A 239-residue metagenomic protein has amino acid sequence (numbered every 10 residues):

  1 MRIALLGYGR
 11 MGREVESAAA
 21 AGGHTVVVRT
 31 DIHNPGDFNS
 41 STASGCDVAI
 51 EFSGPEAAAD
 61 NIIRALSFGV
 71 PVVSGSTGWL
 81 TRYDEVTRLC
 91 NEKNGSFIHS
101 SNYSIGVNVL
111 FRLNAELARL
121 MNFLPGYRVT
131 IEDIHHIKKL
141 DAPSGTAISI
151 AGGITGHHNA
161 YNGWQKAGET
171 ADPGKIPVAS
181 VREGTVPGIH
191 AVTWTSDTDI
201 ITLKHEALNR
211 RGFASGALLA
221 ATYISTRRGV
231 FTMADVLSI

Functional and structural regions predicted by a protein language model:
R2, R10-A43, P125-I239: C-terminal substrate-binding/catalytic lobe of Rossmann-fold NAD(P)-dependent oxidoreductases
I32-P35, T77-L80, Y103: Short, acidic/turn-prone active-site loops that include or flank metal/cofactor- and phosphate-binding residues
S41-T42, V48, F52, E56-G75 (+1 more regions): Rossmann-fold NAD(P) dinucleotide-binding segment
P71, V86-S104, M121-I131: Rossmann-fold dehydrogenase core element
S76-F97, N108, L113-E116: Rossmann-fold NAD(P)-binding glycine/threonine-rich loop
V109-M121, G126, A142: Rossmann-like NAD(P)H-binding beta-loop-alpha module
